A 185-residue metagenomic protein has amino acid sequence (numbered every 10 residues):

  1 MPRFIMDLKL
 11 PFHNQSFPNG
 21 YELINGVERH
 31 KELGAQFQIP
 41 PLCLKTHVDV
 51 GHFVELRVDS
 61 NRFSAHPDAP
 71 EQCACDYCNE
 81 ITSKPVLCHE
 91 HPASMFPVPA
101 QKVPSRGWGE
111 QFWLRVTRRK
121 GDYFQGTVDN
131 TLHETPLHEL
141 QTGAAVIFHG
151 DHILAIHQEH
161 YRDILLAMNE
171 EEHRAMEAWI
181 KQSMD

Functional and structural regions predicted by a protein language model:
M1-D185: Mixed-charge, low-complexity intrinsically disordered regions
